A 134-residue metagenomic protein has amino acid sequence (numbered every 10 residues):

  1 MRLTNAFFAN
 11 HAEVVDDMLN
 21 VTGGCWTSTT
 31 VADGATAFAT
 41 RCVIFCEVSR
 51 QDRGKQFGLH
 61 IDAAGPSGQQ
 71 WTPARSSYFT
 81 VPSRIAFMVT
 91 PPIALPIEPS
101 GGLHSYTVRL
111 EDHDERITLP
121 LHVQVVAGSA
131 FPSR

Functional and structural regions predicted by a protein language model:
R2-R134: Contiguous segments within soluble domain cores/interaction surfaces
